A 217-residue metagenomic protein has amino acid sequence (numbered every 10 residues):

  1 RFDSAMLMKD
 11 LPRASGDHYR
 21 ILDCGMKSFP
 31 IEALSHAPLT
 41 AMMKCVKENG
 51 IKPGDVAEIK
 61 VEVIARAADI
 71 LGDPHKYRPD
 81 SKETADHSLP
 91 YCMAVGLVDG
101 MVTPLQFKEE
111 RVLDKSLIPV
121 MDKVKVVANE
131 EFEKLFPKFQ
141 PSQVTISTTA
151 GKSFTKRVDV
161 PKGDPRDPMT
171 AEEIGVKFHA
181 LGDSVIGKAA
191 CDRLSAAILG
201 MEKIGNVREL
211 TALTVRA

Functional and structural regions predicted by a protein language model:
R1-A217: Terminal-appendage/accessory-domain detector
